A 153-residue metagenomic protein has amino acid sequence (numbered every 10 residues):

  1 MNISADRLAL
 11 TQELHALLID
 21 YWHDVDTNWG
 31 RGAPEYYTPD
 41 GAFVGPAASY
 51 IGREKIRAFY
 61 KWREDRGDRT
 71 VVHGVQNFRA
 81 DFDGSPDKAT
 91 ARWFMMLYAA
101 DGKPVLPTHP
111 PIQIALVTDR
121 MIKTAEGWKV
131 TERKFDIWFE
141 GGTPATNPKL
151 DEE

Functional and structural regions predicted by a protein language model:
M1-R31, E35-P39: Short, low-complexity N-terminal intrinsically disordered segments enriched in polar/charged residues
N2, D65-E153: A beta-strand edge to alpha-helix "cap/lid" segment located at domain peripheries
D6-A9, I51, H109: A structural signal for alpha-helical segments
Q12, A47, E54, F139-T143: Solvent-exposed, flexible loop/coil residues
L17, G30-L97: A solvent-exposed, acidic/Ser-Thr-rich amphipathic alpha-helical stretch
H23, P46, P107: Short, charged/polar micro-motifs that form catalytic or ligand-binding hotspots
